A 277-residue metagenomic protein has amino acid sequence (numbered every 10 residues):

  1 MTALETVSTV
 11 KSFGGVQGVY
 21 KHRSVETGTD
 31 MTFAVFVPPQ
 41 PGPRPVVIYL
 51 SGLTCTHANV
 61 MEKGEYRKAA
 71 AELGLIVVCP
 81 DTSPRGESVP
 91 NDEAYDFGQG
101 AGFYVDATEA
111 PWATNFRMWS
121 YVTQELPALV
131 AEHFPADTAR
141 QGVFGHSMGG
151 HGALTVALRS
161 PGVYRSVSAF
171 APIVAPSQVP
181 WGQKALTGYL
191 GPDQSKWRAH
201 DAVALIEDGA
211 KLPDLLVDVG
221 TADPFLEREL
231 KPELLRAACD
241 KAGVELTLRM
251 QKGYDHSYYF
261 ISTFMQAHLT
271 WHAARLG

Functional and structural regions predicted by a protein language model:
M1-G277: Non-catalytic cap/lid and distal C-terminal segments of serine-dependent acyl enzymes
